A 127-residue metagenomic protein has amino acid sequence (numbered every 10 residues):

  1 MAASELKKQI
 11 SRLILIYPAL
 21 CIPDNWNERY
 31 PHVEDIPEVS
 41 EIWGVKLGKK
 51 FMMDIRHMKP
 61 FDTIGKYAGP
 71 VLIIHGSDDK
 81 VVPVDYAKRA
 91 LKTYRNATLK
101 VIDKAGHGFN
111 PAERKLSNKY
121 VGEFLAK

Functional and structural regions predicted by a protein language model:
A2-K50: Hydrolase active-site cap/lid region
I14, L72-I74, K100: Hydrophobic/aromatic beta-strand patches that form the interior of the parallel beta-sheet core in alpha/beta enzyme
K46-I64: Active-site nucleophile elbow and catalytic-triad environment of alpha/beta-hydrolase enzymes
K66-A68, I73-H75, D79: Short beta-strand/loop motif that positions the catalytic acidic residue of the alpha/beta-hydrolase fold
K80-Y86: Conserved alpha/beta-hydrolase "acid-adjacent" motif
K88-G108: Catalytic histidine neighborhood in serine/cysteine hydrolases with alpha/beta-hydrolase-type architecture
A105-N118: Catalytic histidine-centered segment of alpha/beta-hydrolase-like enzymes
Y120-K127: C-terminal alpha-helix
